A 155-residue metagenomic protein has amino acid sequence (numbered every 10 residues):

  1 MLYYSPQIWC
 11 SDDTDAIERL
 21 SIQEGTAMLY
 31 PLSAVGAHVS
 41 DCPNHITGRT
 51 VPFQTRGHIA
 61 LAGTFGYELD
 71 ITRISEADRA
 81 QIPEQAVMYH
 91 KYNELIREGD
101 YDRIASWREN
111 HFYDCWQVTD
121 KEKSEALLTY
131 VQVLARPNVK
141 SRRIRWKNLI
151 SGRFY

Functional and structural regions predicted by a protein language model:
M1-T72: Glycan-recognition surfaces
L2, R73-I74, K140-R145: Composition- and surface-driven signal marking solvent-exposed, interaction-prone regions in large proteins
Q7-S11, R79, A135, W146-S151: Short, low-complexity, polar/charged sequence segments that are solvent-exposed and flexible
D12-D13, V39, P43, G57 (+4 more regions): Solvent-exposed, flexible loop/coil residues
Q54-S106: Catalytic cores of secreted or luminal carbohydrate-active enzymes
E109-I150: Carbohydrate-binding surface patches
F154-Y155: Change to "...patches in solvent-exposed regions of secreted, membrane-anchored, or virion-exposed structural
